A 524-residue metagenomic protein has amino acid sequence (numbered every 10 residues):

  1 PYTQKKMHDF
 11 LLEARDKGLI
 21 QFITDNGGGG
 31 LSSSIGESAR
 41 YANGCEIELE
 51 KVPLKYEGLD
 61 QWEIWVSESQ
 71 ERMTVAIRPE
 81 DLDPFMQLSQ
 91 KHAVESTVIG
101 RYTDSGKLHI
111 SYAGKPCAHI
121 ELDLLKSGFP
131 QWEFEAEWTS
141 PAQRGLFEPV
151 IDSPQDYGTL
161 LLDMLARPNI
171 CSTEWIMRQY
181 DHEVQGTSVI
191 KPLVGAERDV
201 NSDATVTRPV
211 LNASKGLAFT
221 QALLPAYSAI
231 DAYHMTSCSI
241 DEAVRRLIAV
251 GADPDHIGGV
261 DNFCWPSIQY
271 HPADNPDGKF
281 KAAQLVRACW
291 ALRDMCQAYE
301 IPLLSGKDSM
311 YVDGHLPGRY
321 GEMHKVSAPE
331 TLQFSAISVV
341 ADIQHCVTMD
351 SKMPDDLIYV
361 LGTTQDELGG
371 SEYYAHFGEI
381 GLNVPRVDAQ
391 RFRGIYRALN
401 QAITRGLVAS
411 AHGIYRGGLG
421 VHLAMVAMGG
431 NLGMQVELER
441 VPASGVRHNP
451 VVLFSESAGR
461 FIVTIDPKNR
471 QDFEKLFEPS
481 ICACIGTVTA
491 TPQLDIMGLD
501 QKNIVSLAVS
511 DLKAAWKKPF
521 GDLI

Functional and structural regions predicted by a protein language model:
P1-I524: Glycine/proline-enriched, intrinsically flexible loops and inter-domain linkers
